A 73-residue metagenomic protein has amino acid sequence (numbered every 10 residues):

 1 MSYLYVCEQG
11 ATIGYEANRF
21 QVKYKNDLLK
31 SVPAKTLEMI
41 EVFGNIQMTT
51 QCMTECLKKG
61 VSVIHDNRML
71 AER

Functional and structural regions predicted by a protein language model:
M1-R73: N-terminal intrinsically disordered, cationic/polar leader segments that include organellar targeting peptides
